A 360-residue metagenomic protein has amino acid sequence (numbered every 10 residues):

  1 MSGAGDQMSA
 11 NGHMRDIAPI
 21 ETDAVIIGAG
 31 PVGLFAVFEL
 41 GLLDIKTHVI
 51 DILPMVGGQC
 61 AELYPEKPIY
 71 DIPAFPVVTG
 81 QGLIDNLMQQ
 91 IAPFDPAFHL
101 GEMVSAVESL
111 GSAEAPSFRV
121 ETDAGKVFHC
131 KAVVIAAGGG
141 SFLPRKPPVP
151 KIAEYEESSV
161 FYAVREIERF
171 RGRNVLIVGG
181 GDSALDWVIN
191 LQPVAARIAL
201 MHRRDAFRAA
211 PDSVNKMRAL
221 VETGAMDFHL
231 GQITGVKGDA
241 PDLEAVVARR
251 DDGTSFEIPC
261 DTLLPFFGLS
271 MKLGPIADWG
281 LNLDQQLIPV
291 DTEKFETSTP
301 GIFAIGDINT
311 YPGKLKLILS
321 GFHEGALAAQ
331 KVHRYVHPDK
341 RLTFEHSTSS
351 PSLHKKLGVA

Functional and structural regions predicted by a protein language model:
S2-I27, L42-L43, H48, M55 (+5 more regions): FAD-binding core/adjacent interface of flavoenzyme oxidoreductases
S2-S9, I20, M88-T122, V127-C130 (+2 more regions): A Rossmann-like FAD-binding core segment of flavoenzymes
G12-H13, P148-R169, T262-L319, L327: FAD-site-proximal beta/loop scaffold in flavoenzymes
T22-V49, A184-Q192: N-terminal Rossmann-like FAD-binding beta1-loop-alpha1 element of flavoenzymes
V25-I27, G41-L63, R197-A209: Glycine-rich FAD pyrophosphate-binding loop
G30-V32, M55, S141, D182-S183 (+1 more regions): Residue-level detector of alpha-helix initiation sites
E39, L185-W187, I308-S352: A conserved FAD-binding loop/helix module that cradles the flavin
L53-V78, A210-K216: Conserved N-terminal glycine-rich FAD pyrophosphate-binding loop of Rossmann-like flavoproteins
